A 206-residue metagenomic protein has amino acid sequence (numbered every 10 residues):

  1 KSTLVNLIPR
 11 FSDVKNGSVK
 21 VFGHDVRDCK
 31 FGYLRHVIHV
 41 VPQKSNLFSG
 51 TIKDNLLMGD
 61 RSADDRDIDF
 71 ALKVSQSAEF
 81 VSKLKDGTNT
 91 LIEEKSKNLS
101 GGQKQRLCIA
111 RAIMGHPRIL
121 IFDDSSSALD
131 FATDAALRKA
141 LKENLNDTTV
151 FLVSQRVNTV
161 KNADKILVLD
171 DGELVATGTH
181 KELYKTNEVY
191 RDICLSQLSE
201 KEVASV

Functional and structural regions predicted by a protein language model:
I8-P9: Helix-to-loop junction immediately C-terminal to a conserved catalytic motif
K15-D25, K165-I166, L174: ABC nucleotide-binding domain "signature motif"
S18-K20, D28, R35, K53-E94 (+1 more regions): ABC ATPase nucleotide-binding domain helical subdomain, centered on the C-loop/LSGGQ "ABC signature"
K83, K139, K161-V206: C-terminal portion of ABC ATPase nucleotide-binding domains
M114-R118, D147: A short, proline-enriched helix->beta-strand linker immediately N-terminal to the Walker B motif in ABC-type P-loop
L120-D123: Catalytic Walker B motif of ABC-type/P-loop ATPase nucleotide-binding domains
E143-L152, V160: Conserved catalytic loops of ABC-family nucleotide-binding domains
